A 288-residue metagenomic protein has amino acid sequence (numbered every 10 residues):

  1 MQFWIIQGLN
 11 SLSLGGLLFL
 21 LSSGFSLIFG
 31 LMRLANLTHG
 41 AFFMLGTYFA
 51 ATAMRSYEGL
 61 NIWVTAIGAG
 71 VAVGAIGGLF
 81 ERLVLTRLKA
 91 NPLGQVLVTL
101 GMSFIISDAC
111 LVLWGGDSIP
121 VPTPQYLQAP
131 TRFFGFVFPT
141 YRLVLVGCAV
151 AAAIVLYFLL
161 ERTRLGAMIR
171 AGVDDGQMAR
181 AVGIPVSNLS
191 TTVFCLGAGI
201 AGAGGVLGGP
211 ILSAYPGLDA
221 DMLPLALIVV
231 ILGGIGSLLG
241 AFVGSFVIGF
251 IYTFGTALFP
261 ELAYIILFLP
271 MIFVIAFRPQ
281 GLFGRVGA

Functional and structural regions predicted by a protein language model:
M1-L17, F138, L159-R164, S190-L232 (+1 more regions): Inter-helical junctions in multi-pass inner-membrane proteins, predominant in energy-converting antiporter-like
M1-L20, F49, L60-T65, N91-V96 (+3 more regions): Membrane-interfacial amphipathic/re-entrant helices at transmembrane-helix boundaries
L9, L31-L79, L83: Membrane-embedded helix boundary and interhelical linker motif in transport proteins
A41-L45, T86-L111, D219-I231, P260-R278: Pore- or pathway-lining transmembrane helices of multi-pass membrane proteins that form conduits for solutes/ions
E58-M102, A109, V243-I248, R278-P279: Alpha-helical transmembrane segments within multi-pass membrane transporters and channels
R87-R162, L189, F254, I266 (+2 more regions): Transmembrane helix-bundle core of multi-pass membrane transporters and related energy-transducing complexes
G94, L113, D174-A181, P185-N188 (+1 more regions): Cytosolic-side transmembrane-helix boundaries in multi-pass membrane proteins
V137-A214, L238-G244: Helix-loop-helix "hairpin" substructures at the membrane interface of multi-pass membrane proteins
